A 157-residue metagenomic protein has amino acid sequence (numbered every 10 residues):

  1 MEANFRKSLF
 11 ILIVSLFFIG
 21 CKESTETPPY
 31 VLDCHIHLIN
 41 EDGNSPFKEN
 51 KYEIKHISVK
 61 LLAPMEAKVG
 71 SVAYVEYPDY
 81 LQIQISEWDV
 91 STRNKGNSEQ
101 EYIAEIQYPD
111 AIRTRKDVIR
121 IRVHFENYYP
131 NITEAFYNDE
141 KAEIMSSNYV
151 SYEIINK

Functional and structural regions predicted by a protein language model:
E2-L9: Bacterial N-terminal signal peptides that target proteins for export
F17-G20: C-terminal motif of bacterial Sec signal peptides marking the signal peptidase cleavage site
K22-S24: Bacterial signal peptide processing site
E26-N40: A short, Gly/Thr-enriched small/hydrophobic beta-strand-prone motif that recurs across taxa
L38-E49: Short amphipathic, basic-aromatic surface patches that mediate peripheral association with negatively charged
K48, E53-A111: Tryptophan-paired
W88-K157: Extracytoplasmic electrostatic interaction patches
